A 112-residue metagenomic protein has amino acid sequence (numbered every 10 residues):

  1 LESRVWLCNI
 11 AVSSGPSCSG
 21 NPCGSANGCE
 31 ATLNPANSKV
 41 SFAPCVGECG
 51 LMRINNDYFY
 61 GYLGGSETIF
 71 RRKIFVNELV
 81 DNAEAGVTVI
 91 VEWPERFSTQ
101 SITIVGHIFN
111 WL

Functional and structural regions predicted by a protein language model:
L1-L112: Low-complexity, Gly/Pro-rich coil/beta segments used as flexible assembly/activation regions
